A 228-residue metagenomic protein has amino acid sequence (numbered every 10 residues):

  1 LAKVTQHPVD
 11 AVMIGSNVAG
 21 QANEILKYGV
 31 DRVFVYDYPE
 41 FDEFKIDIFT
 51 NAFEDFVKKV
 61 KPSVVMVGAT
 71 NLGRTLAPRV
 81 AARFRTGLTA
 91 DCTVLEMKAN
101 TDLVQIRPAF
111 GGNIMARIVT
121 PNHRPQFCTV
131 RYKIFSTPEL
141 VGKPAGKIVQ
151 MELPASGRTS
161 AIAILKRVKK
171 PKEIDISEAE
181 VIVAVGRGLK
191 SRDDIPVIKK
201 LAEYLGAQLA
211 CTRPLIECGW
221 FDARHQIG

Functional and structural regions predicted by a protein language model:
L1-G228: N-terminal glycine-rich FAD/FM-binding segment characteristic of electron-transfer flavoproteins
